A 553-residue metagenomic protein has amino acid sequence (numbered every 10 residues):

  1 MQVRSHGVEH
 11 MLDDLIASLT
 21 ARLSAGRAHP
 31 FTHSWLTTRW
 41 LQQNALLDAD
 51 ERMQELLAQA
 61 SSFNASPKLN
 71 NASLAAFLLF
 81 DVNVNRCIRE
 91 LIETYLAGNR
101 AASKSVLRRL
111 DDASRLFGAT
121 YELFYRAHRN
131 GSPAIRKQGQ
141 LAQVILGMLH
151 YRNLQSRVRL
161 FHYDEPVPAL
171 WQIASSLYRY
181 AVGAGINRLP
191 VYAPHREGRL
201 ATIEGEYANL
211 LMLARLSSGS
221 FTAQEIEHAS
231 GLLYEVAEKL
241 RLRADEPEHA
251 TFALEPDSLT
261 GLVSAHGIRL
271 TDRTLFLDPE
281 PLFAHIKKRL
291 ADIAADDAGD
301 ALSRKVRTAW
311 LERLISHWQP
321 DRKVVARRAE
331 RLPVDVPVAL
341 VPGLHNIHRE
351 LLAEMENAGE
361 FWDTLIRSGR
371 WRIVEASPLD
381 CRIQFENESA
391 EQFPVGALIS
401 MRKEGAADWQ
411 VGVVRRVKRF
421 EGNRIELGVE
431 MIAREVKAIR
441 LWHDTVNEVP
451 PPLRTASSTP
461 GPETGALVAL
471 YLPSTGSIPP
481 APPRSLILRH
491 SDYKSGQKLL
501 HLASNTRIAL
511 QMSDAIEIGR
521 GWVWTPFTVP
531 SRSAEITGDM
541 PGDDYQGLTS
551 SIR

Functional and structural regions predicted by a protein language model:
M1-D164: Generic N-terminal leader/targeting and pre-domain segments
S66-L69, T222, S377-L379, N387: Intrinsic-disorder/low-complexity, polar/charged segments
N83-V84, L91, L110-A127, A229-V236 (+3 more regions): Generic hydrophobic, helix-prone segments enriched in Leu/Val/Ile
F117-T120, R152, Y180-A181, E204-R215 (+1 more regions): Short, hydrophobic/proline-enriched secondary-structure or compact coil segments at domain edges
Y163-V338: Extended, domain-scale alpha-helical bundle/helix-rich regions
D296, T308-A407, R416-M431, E435-V436 (+1 more regions): Short strand-loop-strand
A438-H443: A short macromolecule-binding patch
